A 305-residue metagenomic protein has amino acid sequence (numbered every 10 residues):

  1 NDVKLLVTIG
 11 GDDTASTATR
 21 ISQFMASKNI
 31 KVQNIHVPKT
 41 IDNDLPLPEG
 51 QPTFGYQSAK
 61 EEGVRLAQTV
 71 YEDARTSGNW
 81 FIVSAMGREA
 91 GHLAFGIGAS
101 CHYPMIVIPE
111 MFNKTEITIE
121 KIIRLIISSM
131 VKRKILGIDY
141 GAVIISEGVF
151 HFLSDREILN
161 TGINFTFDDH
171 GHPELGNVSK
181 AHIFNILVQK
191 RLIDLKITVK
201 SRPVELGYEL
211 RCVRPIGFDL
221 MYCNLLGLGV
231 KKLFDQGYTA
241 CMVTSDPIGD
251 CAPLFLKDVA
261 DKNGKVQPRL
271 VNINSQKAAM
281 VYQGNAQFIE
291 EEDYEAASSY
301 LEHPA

Functional and structural regions predicted by a protein language model:
N1-L6: Alpha/propeptide regions of enzymes that mature by internal proteolysis
T8-I9, S16-I35, P46-V199: Accessory alpha-helical/coil subdomains and C-terminal extensions that flank or cap enzyme catalytic cores
G11, G55, I108-P109, T118 (+3 more regions): Alpha-helix initiation/capping motif
D12-T14, K39-N43, G87-R88, F112 (+2 more regions): Acidic, glycine-rich active-site loops and adjacent beta-strand->loop/helix elements that engage anionic groups
D13, E89-A90, Y222-L226: Short, glycine/acidic-rich beta->alpha junctions
P38, G98, V230: Residue-level signature of catalytic and energy-coupling elements of molecular machines, predominantly ATP/GTP-dependent
R156-A305: C-terminal non-catalytic interaction/assembly regions of soluble proteins
